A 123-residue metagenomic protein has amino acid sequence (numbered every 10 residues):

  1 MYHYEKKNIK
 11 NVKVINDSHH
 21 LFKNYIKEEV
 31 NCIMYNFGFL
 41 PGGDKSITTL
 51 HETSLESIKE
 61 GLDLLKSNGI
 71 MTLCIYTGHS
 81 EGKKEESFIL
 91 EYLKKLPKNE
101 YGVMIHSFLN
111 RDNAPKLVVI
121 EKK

Functional and structural regions predicted by a protein language model:
Y2-N31: S-adenosyl-L-methionine
M34-S57: Mobile active-site "lid"/loop adjacent to the S-adenosyl-L-methionine
G43-I47, T72-E91: Conserved class I S-adenosyl-L-methionine
S57, L64-I75: Conserved beta-strand signature within the Rossmann-like core of class I S-adenosyl-L-methionine
K59-L62, L90: A structural alpha-helix within SAM-dependent methyltransferase catalytic domains
G82-K123: Class I S-adenosyl-L-methionine
